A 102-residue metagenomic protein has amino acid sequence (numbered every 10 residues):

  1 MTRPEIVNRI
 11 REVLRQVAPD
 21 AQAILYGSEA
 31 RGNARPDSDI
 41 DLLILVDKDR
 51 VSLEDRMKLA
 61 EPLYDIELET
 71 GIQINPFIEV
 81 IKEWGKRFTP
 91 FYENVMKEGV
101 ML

Functional and structural regions predicted by a protein language model:
M1-Q22, A30-G32, P36, D47-L102: Catalytic core of pol beta-like nucleotidyltransferases
I40-L45: Short beta-strand->loop micro-motif that forms the acidic, two-metal-ion catalytic signature in nucleotide-processing
